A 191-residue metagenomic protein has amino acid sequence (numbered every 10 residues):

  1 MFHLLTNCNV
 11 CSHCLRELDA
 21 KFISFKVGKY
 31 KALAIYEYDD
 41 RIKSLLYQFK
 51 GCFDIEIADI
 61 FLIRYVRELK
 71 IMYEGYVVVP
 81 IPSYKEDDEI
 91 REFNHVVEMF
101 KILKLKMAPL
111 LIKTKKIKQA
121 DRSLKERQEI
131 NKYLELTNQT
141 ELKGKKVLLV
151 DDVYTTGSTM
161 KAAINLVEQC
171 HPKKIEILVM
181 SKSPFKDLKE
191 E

Functional and structural regions predicted by a protein language model:
F2-T6, D19: Short functional micro-motifs and their immediate structural scaffolds
V10-V77, Y84-F93, K101, I112-E141 (+2 more regions): Active-site-facing substrate-recognition patch
R67, E98-L105, K161, N165 (+1 more regions): Short, well-ordered alpha-helices that flank and scaffold nucleotide-derived cofactor binding pockets
P80, P109, L149, I177-V179: Structural beta-sheet core signal
L105-P109, E191: Active-site regions of enzymes building and remodeling cell-envelope glycoconjugates
K106-M107, K146, K173-E176: Residues at the starts of beta-strands that form the adenosine-phosphate
L149-A163: A phosphate-binding catalytic loop at a beta-strand-loop-alpha-helix junction that coordinates phosphoryl groups
A162-E191: PRPP-dependent phosphoribosyltransferase catalytic core
